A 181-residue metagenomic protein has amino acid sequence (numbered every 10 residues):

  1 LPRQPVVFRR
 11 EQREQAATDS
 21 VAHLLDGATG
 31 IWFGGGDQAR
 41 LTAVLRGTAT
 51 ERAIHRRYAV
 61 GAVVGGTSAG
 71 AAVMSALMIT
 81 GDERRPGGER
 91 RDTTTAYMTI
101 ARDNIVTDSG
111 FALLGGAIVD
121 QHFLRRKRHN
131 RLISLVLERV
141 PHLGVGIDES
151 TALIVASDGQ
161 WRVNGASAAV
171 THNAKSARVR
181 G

Functional and structural regions predicted by a protein language model:
L1, M78-T80, R84-G181: C-terminal and late-domain segments of enzyme folds
L1-G35: N-terminal beta1-alpha1 cap of cysteine-dependent amidohydrolase-like domains
L24-G27, G47-G61: Catalytic-core regions built around general acid/base machinery
W32-G35, Y58-M78: Catalytic nucleophile loop
Q38-A39, A71-M74, A152-I154: Short, active-site-adjacent cap segments at secondary-structure transitions
Q38-G47: Glycine/threonine-rich flexible loop motifs
L41, S75, D82: Glycine/Thr-rich phosphate-binding loops of Rossmann-like dinucleotide-binding domains
